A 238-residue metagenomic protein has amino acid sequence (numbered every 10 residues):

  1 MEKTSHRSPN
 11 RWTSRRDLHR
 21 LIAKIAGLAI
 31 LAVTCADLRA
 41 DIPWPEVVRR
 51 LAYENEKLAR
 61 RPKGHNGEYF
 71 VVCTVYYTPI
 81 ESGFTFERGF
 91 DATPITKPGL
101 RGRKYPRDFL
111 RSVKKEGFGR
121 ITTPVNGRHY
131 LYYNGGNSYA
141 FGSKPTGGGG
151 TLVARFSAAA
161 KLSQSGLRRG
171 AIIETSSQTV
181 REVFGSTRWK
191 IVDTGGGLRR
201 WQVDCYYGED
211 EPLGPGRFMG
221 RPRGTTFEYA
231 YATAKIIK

Functional and structural regions predicted by a protein language model:
M1-D17: N-terminal secretory signal peptides that target proteins for export/translocation
D17-A23: N-terminal export leaders
G27-L28, L38: Cleavable N-terminal signal peptides
D41-K238: Solvent-exposed, well-ordered loop and adjacent helix/strand elements within mature globular domains that form
